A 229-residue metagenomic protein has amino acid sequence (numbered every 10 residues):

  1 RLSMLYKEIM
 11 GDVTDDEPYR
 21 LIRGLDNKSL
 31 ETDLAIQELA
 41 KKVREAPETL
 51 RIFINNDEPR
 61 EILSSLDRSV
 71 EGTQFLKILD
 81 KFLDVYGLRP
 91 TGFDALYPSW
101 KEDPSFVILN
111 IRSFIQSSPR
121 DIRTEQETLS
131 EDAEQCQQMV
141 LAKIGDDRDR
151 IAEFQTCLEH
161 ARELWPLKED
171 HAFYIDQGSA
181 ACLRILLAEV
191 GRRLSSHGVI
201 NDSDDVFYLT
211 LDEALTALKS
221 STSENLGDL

Functional and structural regions predicted by a protein language model:
R1-L229: Contiguous hydrophobic, helix-prone segments at protein termini that mediate membrane targeting/anchoring
